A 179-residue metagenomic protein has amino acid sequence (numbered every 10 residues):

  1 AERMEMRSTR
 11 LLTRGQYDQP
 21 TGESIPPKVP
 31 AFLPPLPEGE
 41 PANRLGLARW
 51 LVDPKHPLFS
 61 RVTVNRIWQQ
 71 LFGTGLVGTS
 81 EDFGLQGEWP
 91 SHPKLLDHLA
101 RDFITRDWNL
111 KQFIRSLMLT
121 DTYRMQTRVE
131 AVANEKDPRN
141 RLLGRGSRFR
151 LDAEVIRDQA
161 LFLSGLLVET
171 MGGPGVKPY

Functional and structural regions predicted by a protein language model:
A1-Y179: Primarily short, surface-exposed interaction patches in extracytoplasmic proteins
